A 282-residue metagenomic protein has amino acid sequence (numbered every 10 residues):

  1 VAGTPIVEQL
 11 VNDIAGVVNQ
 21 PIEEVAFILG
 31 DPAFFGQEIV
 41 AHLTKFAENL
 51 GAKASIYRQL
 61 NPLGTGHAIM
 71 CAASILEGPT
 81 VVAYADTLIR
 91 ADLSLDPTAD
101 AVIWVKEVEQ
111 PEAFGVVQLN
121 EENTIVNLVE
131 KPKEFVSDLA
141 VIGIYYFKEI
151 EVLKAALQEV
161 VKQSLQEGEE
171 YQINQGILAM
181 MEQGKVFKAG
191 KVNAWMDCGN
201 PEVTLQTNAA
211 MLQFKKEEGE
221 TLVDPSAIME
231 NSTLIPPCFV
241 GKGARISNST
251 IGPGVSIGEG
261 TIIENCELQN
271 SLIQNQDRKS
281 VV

Functional and structural regions predicted by a protein language model:
T4-A83, L93: Conserved N-terminal catalytic core of the sugar/cofactor nucleotidyltransferase
A26-F27, V82, A101-W104, A189: Structural beta-sheet core signal
P32, N61-P62, A85-L88, V108 (+1 more regions): Short glycine-rich anion-binding loops that position phosphate/pyrophosphate groups of nucleotides and phosphorylated
A52, L76-P79, T98-A101, G184-K185: Short coil/turn connectors at secondary-structure junctions
K53-S55, T124, V186-K188: Conserved beta-strand segments of alpha/beta enzyme cores
L88-S164: Conserved core of the sugar-phosphate nucleotidyltransferase
E159-V282: Left-handed beta-helix
